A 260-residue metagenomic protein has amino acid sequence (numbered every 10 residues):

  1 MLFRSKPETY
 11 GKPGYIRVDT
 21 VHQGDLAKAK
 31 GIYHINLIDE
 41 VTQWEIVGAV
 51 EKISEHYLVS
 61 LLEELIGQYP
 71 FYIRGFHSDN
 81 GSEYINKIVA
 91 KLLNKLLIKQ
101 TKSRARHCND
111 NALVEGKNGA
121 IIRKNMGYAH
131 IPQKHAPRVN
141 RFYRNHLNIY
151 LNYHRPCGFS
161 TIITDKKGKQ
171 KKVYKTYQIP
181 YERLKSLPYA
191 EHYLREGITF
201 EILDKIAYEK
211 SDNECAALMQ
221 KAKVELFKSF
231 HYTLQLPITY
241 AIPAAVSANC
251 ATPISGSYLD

Functional and structural regions predicted by a protein language model:
P13-G24: Two-metal-ion RNase H-like nuclease active-site motif
D19, L37, Q43, L62 (+4 more regions): Mobile genetic element proteins and their domesticated derivatives, centered on retroelements and DNA transposons
I38, V47-P70: Active-site beta-loop-alpha junctions of metal-dependent nucleic acid enzymes, especially the RNase H-like/DDE
S78-N80, Y84-L93, Q100-M126: RNase H-like two-metal-ion nuclease catalytic core shared by retroviral integrases and related mobile-element nucleases
K95-I98, V114-H135, L147-R155: Active-site proximal helix-loop segment of RNase H-like, two-metal nucleases, encompassing DDE(D)
N145-K185: Charged, gly/pro-enriched flexible loop segments at helix/strand junctions
